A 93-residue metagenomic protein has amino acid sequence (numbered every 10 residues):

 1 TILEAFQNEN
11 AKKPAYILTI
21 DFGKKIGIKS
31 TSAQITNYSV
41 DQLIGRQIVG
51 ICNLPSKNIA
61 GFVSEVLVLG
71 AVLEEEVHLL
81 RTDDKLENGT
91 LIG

Functional and structural regions predicted by a protein language model:
T1-G93: Phosphate-backbone binding interfaces of nucleic-acid-interacting proteins
